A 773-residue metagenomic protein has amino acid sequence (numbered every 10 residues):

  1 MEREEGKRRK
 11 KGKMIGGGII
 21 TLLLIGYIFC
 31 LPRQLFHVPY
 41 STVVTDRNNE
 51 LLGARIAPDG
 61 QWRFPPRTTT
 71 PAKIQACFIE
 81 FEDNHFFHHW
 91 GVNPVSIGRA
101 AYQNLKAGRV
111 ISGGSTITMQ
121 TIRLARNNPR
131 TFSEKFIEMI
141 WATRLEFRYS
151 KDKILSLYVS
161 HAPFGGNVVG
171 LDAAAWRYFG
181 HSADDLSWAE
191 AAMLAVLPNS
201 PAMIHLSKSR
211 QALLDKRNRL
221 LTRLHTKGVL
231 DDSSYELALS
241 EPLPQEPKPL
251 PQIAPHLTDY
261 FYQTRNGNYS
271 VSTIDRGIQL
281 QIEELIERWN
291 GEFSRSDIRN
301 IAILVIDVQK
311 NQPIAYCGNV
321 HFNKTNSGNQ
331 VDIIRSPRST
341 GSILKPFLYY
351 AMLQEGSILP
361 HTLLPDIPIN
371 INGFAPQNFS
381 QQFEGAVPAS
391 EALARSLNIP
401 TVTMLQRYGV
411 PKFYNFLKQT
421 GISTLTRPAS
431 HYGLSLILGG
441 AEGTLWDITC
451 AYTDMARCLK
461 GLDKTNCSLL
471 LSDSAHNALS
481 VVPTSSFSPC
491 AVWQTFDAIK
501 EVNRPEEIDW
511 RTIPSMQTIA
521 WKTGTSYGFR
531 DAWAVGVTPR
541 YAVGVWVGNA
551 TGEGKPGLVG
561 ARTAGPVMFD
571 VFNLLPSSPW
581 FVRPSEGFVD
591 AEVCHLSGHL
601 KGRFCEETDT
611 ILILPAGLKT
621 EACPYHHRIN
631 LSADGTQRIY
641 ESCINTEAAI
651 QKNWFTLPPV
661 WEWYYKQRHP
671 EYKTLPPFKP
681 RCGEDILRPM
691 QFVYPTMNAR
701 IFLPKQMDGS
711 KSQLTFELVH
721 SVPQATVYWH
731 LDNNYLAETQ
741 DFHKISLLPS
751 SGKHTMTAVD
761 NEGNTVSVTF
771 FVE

Functional and structural regions predicted by a protein language model:
E2-S296, V308, Q312-I314, N319 (+2 more regions): Juxtamembrane regions of bacterial inner-membrane/periplasmic proteins, predominantly the peptidoglycan biogenesis
R3-K10, L23-I25, L230, S480-V481 (+1 more regions): Soluble, non-transmembrane domains of envelope/secretory-pathway proteins that act on or interact with carbohydrate
V43, E50-F64, A173, A202-L206 (+7 more regions): Short pre-catalytic segments that frame enzyme active sites
N49, F78, T121, I154 (+15 more regions): Residue-level preference for non-acidic, small/hydrophobic
K106-R130, D184, P247-Q263, I358-F413 (+1 more regions): Conserved catalytic neighborhood of penicillin-recognizing serine enzymes
T116-Q120, M193, L304-V305, I314-Y316 (+5 more regions): Structural recognition of the beta-strand scaffold that forms the well-ordered cores of secreted hydrolase catalytic
S207, L213, P242-L243, I422-V481 (+4 more regions): Active-site-proximal helix/loop microenvironment of the serine DD-peptidase/beta-lactamase transpeptidase fold
I301-R338, S342, F347-A351, M455-G461 (+3 more regions): Active-site beta-strand/loop architecture of penicillin-binding DD-peptidases
